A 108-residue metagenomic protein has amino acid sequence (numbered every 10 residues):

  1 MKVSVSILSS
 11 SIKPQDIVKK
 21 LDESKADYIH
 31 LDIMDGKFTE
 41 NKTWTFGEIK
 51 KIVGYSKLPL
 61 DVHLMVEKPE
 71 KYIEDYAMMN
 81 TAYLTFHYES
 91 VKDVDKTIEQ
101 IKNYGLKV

Functional and structural regions predicted by a protein language model:
M1-T85, E89-K96, Q100-L106: Conserved N-terminal beta1-alpha1 strand-loop-helix module at the mouth
